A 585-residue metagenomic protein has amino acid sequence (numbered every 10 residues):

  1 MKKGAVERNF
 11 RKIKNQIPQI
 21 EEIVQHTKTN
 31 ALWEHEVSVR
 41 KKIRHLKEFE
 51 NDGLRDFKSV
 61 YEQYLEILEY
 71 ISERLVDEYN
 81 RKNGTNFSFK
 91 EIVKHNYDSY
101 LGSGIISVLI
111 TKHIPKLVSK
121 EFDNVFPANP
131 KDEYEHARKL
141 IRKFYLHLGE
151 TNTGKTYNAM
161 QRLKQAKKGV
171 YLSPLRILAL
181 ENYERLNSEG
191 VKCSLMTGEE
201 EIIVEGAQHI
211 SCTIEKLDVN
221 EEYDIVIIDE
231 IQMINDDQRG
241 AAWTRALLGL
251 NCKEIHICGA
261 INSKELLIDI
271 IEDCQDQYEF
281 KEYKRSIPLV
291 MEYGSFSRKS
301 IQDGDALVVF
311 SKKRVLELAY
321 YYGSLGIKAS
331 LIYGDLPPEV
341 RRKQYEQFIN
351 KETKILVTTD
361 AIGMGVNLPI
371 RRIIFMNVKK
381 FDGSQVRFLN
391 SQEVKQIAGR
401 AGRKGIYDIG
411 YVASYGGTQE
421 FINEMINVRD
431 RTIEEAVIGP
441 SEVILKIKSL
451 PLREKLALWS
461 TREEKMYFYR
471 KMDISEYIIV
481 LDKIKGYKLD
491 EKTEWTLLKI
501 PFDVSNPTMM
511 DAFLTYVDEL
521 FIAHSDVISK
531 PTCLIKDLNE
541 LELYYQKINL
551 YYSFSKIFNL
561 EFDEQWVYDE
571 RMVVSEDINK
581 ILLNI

Functional and structural regions predicted by a protein language model:
M1-N124, H136, S441-I585: Non-catalytic terminal extensions of ATP-dependent helicases
K139-N158: Walker A/P-loop
G149, E205-I225, F348-N367: Conserved two-lobed SF2 helicase motor
Y157-L163, Q238, A242, G249 (+1 more regions): Conserved interdomain hinge at the start of the Helicase C-terminal
K167-N182, H256-C258, K264, K299-L325 (+2 more regions): Conserved strand-helix element at the start of the C-terminal RecA-like helicase core
G169, I225, Q232-P288: Post-DEXD/H (motif II) to motif III coupling segment of the RecA-like Helicase ATP-binding lobe
I177-N182, L186-E222: Inter-Walker segment of RecA-like/P-loop motor cores
K253-S263, K351, L368-D430: Conserved segment of the helicase C-terminal RecA-like domain
